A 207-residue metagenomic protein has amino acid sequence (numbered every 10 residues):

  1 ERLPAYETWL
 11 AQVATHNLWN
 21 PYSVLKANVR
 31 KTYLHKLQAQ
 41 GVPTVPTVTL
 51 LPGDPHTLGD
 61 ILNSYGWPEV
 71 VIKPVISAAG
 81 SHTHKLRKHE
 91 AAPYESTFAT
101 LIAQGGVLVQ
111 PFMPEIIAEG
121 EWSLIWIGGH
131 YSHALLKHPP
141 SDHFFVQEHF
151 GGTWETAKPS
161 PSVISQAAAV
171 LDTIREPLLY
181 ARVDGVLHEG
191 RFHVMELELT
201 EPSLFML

Functional and structural regions predicted by a protein language model:
E1-L51: Conserved N-proximal alpha/beta basic substrate-recognition cap immediately N-terminal to, or forming the N-lobe
L18-W19, V45, V71, L108-Q110 (+1 more regions): Structural detector of well-ordered beta-strand residues that form the stable sheet scaffold of enzyme domains
S23-L25, L51-P55, V75-A79, H89-A91 (+1 more regions): Short acidic/polar capping segments at secondary-structure boundaries
G41-V70: Rossmann-like NAD(P)H-binding beta-loop-alpha module
V45, S81, G120-W122, A181-V183 (+1 more regions): Change "...and in nucleic-acid phosphodiester-cleaving endonucleases..." to "...and in nucleic-acid processing enzymes
V70, I125, S132-H133, A181 (+1 more regions): Protein kinase-like catalytic core scaffold
S81-L171, V186: Phosphate-binding site of ATP-dependent enzymes
K158-L207: ATP-dependent carboxylate activation and anion-phosphoryl transfer catalytic cores that bind Mg-ATP to form
